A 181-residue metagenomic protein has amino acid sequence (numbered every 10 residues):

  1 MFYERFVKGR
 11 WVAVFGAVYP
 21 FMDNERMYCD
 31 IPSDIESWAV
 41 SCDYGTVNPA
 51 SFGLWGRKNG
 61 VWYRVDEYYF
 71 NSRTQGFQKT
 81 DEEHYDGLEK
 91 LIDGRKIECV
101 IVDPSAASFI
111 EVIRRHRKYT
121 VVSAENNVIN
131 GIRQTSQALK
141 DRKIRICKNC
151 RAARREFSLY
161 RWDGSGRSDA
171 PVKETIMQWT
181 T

Functional and structural regions predicted by a protein language model:
M1-C42: ATPase catalytic-site recognition across NTP-hydrolyzing enzymes
V7, D43, F52, V100 (+2 more regions): A residue-level signal for conserved active-site and pocket-lining positions in enzyme catalytic cores
V12, T46-V47, A107-S108: Short, solvent-exposed loop/turn segments at secondary-structure junctions
A13, N48, K58, D163: Short loop/turn segments at secondary-structure transitions that flank enzyme active sites
V18-Y19, D30, A50-L54, D66: A short secondary-structure junction signal
S33-R57: Gly/Thr-rich phosphate-binding beta-strand-loop-beta motif of the actin/hexokinase/Hsp70
G53, N59-V172: Mg2+-dependent endonuclease catalytic cores in nucleic-acid-processing enzymes, primarily RNase H-like
K173-T181: Acidic, Mg2+-coordinating catalytic module of metal-dependent nucleases/exonucleases that use a two-metal-ion mechanism
